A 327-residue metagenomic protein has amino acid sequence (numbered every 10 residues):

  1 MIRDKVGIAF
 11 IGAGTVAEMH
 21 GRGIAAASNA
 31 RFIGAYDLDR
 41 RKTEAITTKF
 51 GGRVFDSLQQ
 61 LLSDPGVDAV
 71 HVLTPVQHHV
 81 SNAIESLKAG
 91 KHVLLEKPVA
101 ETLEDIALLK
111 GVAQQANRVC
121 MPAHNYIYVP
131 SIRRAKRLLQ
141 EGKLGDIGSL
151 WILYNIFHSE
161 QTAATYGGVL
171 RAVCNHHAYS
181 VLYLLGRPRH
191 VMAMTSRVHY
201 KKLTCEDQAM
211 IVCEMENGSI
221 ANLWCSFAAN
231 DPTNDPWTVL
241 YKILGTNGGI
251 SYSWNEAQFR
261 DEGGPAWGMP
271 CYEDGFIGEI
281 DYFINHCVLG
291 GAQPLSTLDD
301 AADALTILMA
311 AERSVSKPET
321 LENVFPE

Functional and structural regions predicted by a protein language model:
M1-F50: N-terminal Rossmann-like dinucleotide-binding module
M1-I2, A69-T74, H286-E327: C-terminal helix-rich "cap/oligomerization" subdomain common to oxidoreductases
H20, F50-V112: Beta-loop-alpha module in the N-terminal Rossmann-like domain of NAD(P)-dependent dehydrogenases, especially those
L38, P270-D281, S296: Active-site loop of classical SDR/Rossmann-like NAD(P)-dependent oxidoreductases, centered on the catalytic Tyr-X3-Lys
D56, L95, C120-P122, L223 (+1 more regions): Hydrophobic residues in well-ordered beta-strands that form the structural core
A100-S159: A contiguous active-site-proximal alpha/beta segment in oxidoreductase catalytic domains
A123-P130, W151, I156-M192, T204-E206 (+1 more regions): Mid-domain beta-loop-alpha active-site segment that forms a flexible, acidic cofactor/metal-binding surface
H176-E256, I280-A292, N323-E327: Contiguous beta-strand/loop segments that form the cofactor/metal-binding neighborhood of enzyme cores
